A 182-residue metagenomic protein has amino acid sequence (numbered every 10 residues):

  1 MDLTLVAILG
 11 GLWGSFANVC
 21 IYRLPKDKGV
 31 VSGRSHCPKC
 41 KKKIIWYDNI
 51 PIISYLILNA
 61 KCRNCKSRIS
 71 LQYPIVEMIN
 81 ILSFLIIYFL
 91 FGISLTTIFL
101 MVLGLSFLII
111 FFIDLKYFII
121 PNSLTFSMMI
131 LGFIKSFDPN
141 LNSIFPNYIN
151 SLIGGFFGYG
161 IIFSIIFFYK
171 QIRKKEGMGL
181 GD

Functional and structural regions predicted by a protein language model:
M1-L12, F84, Y88-F89, F133-P146: Hydrophobic alpha-helical transmembrane segments
I8, L12, F16, M78-I86 (+1 more regions): Hydrophobic, lipid-facing residues on alpha-helical transmembrane segments of integral membrane proteins
G14, G181-D182: Short, conserved phosphate/pyrophosphate- and ester-handling motifs at nucleotide-, phospho-/glycolipid
S15-Y73: Membrane-proximal soluble regions of multi-pass membrane proteins
I57-A60, I79-I87, G104-I109, I130-G132: Hydrophobic, membrane-inserted alpha-helices
L71-E77, N122: Select subsegments of transmembrane alpha-helices in polytopic membrane proteins, especially boundary-proximal
Y88-F99: Transmembrane helix-loop-helix
T97, V102-L105, I109-G181: Functional transmembrane core segments of multi-pass inner-membrane proteins
